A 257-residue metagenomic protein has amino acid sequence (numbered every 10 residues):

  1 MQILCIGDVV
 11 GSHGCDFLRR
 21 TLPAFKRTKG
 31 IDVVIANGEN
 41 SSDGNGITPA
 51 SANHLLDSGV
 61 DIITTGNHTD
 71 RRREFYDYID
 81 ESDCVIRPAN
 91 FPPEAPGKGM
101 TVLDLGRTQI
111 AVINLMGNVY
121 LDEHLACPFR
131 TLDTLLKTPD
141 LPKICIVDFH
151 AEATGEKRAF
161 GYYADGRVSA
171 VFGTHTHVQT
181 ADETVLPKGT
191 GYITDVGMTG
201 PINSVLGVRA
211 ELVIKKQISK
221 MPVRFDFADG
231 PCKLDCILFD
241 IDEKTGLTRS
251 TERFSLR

Functional and structural regions predicted by a protein language model:
M1-R257: Acidic, metal/ion-coordinating pockets
